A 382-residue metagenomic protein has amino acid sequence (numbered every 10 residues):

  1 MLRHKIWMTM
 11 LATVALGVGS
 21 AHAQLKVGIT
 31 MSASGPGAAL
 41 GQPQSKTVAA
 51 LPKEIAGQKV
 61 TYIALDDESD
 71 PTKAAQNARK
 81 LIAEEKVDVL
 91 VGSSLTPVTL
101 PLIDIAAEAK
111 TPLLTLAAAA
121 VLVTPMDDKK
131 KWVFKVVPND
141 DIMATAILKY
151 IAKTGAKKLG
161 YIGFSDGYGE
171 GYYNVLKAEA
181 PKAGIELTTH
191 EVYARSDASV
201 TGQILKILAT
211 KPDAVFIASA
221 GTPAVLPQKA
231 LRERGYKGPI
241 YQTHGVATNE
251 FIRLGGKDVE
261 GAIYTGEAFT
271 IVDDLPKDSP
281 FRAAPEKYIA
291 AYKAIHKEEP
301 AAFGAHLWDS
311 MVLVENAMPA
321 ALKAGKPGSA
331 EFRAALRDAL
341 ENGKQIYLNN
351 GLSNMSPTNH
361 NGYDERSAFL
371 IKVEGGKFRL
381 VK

Functional and structural regions predicted by a protein language model:
L2-R3, W7-A12, A23-K382: Extracytosolic ligand-binding ectodomains
V18-S20: N-terminal signal peptide c-region/cleavage motif recognized by signal peptidases
